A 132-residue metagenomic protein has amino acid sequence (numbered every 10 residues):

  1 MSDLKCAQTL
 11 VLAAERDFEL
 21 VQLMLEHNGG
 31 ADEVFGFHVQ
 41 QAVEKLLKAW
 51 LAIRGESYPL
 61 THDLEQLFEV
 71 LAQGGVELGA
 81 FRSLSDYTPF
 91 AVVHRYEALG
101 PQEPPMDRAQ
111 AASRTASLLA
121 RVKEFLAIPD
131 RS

Functional and structural regions predicted by a protein language model:
M1-S132: Terminal alpha-helical segments
